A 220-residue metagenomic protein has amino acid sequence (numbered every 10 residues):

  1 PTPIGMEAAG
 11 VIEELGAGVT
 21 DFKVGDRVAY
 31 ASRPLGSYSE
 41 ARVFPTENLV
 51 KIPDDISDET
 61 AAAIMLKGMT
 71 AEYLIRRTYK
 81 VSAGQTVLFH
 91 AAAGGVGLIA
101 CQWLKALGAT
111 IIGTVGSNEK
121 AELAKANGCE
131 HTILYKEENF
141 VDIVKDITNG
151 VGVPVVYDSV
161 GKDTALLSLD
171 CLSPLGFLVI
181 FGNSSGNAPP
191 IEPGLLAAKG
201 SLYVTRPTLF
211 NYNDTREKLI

Functional and structural regions predicted by a protein language model:
P1-G36: Glycine-rich beta-strand-centered segment in the early N-terminal region that forms part of a ligand/cofactor-binding
L15-A17, R33-P34, E47, A92 (+1 more regions): Short, surface-exposed secondary-structure boundary micro-motifs
A29, L88, P154-Y157, V179: N-terminal Rossmann-like NAD(P) cofactor-binding module of classical short-chain dehydrogenase/reductase
I64-E138: Mid-domain Rossmann-like dinucleotide-binding core that forms the NAD(H)/NADP(H) cofactor-binding site
L107, V115-N118, D163-I220: Glycine-rich phosphate-binding loop and adjacent beta-alpha segment of Rossmann(oid) nucleotide-cofactor-binding
N139-G150: Short amphipathic alpha-helix with an adjacent loop that forms part of the alpha/beta core around
